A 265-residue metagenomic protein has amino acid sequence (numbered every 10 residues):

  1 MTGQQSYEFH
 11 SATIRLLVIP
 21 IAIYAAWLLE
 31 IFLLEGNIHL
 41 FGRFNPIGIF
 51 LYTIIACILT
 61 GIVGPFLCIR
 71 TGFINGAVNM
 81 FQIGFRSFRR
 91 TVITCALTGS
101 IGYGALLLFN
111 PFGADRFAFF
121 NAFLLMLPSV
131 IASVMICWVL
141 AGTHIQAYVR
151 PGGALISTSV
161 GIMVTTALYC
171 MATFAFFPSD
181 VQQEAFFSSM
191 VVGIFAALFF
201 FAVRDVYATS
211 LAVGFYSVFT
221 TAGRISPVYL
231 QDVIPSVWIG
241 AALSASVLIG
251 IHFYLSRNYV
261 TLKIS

Functional and structural regions predicted by a protein language model:
M1-H10: Short, Lys/Arg-rich, polar N-terminal cytosolic tail immediately upstream of the first transmembrane signal-anchor
F9-T71, R86-C95, F120-N121, P235-A242: Alpha-helical transmembrane segments in multi-pass membrane proteins
I23-F32, G99-L108, T166-A175, V213-I225: Aromatic-anchored segments of alpha-helical transmembrane domains
L29, E184-A242: Functionally important transmembrane alpha-helices
L51-L59, F119-L124, P128, A132-I136 (+3 more regions): Membrane-embedded alpha-helical segments of multi-pass membrane proteins, especially the transmembrane helices
I69-I74, I251-S265: Membrane-interface capping segments at transmembrane-helix boundaries
L108-R116, F120, T173-Q183, P227-V233: Membrane-interface helix caps and helix-loop-helix hairpins in membrane proteins
M135-V164, F201-D205: Membrane-interface helix/loop boundary segments of multi-pass membrane proteins
